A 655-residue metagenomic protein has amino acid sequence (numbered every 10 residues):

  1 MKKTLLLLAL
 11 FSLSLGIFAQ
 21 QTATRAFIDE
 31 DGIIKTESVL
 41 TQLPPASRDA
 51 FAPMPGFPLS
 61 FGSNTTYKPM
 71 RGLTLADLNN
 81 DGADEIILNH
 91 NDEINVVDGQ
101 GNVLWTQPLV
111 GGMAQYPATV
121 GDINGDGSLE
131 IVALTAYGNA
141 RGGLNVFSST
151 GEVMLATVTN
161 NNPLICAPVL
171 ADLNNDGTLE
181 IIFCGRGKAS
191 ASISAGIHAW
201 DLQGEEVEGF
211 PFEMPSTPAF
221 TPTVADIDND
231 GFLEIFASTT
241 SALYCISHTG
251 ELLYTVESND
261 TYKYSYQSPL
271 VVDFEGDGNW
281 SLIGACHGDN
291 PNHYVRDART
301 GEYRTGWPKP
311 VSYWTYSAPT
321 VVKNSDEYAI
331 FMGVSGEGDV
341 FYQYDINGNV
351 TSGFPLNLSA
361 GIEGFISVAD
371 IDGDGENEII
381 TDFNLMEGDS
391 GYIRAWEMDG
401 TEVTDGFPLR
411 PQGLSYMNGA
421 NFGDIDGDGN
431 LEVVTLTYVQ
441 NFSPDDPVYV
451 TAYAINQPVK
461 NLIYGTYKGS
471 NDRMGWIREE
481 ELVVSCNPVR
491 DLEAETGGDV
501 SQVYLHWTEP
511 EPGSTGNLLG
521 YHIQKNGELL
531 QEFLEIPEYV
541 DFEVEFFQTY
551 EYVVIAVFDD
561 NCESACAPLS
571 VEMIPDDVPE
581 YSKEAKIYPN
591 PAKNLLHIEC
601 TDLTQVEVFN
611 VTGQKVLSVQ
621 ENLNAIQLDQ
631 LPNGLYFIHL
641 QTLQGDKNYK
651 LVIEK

Functional and structural regions predicted by a protein language model:
R71-L78, Y116-I123, C166-L173, F220-I227 (+4 more regions): Beta-propeller blade termini
N80-N89, G125-L134, N175-C184, N229-S238 (+4 more regions): Acidic/hydrophobic-patterned starts of short beta strands in beta-sheet-rich repeat architectures
E93, A136-A140, R186-A191, A242 (+5 more regions): Short glycine/acidic-enriched loop and turn motifs that connect beta-strands
N418-V483: Blade-level signature of beta-propeller repeat domains, shared across WD40, Kelch, NHL, RCC1 and BNR/Asp-box propellers
I477-G498, C566-Y588: Residue-level detector of functionally pivotal "anchor" positions at catalytic/ligand-binding pockets or at interdomain
S501-T515: Conserved aromatic anchor
G516-L529, T549-E551, P579-Y588, A592-K655: C-terminal outer-membrane/trafficking sorting elements
D541-E563: Beta-strand-rich modules
